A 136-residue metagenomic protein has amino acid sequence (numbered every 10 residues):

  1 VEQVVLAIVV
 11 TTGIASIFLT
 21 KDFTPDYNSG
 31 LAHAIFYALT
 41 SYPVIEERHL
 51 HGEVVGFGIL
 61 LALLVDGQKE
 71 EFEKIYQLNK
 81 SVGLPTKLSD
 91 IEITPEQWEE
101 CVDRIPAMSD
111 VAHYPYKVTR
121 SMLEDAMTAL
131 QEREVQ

Functional and structural regions predicted by a protein language model:
V1-L78: Active-site segments that bind and position negatively charged phosphate/pyrophosphate groups
Q68-Q136: C-terminal charged capping/lid subdomain of soluble metabolic enzymes
